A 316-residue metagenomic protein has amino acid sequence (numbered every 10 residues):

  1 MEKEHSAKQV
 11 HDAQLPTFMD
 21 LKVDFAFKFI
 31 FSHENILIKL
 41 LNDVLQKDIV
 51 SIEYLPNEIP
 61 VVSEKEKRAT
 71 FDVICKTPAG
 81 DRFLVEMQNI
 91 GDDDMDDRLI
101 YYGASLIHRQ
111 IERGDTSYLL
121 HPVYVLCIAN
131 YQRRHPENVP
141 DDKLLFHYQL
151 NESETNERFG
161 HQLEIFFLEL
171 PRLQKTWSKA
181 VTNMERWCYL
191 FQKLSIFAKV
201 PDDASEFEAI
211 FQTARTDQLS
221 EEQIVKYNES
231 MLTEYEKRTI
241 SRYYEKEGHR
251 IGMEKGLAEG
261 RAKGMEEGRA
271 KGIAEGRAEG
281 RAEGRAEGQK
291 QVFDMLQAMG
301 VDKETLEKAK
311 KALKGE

Functional and structural regions predicted by a protein language model:
M1-V225: Conserved single-residue anchors adjacent to enzymatic active/cofactor-binding motifs
E2-T17, L21, F83-Q88, C188-E316: Short, charged alpha-helical interaction segments and adjacent helix-coil junctions
